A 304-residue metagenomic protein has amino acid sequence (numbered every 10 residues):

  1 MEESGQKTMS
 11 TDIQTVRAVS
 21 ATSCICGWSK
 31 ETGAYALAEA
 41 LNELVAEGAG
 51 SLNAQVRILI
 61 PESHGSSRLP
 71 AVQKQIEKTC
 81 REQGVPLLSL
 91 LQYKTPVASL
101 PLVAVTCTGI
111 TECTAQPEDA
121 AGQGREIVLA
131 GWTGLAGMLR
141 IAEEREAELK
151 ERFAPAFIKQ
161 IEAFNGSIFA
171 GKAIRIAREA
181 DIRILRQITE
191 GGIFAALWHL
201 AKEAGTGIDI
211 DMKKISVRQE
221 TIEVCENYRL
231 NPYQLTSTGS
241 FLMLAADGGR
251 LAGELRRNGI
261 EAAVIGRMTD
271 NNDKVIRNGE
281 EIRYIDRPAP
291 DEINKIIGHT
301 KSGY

Functional and structural regions predicted by a protein language model:
M1-Y304: Helix-biased detector of long, well-ordered alpha-helical tracts
